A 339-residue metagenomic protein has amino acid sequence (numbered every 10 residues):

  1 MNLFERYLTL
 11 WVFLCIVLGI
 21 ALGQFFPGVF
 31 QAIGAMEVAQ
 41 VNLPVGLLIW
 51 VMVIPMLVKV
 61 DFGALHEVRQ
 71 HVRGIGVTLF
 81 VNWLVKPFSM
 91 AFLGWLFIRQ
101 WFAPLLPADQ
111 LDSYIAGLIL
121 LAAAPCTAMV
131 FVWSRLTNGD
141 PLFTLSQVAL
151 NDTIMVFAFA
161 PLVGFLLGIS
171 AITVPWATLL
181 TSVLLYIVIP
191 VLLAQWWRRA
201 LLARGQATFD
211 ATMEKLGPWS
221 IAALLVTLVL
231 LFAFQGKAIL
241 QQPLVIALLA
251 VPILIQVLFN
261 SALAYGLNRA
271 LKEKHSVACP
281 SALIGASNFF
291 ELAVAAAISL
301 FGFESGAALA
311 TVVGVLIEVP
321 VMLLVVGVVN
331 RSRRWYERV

Functional and structural regions predicted by a protein language model:
M1-V58, G63-A286, F290-V339: Alpha-helical transmembrane segments of multi-pass small-molecule/ion transporters
